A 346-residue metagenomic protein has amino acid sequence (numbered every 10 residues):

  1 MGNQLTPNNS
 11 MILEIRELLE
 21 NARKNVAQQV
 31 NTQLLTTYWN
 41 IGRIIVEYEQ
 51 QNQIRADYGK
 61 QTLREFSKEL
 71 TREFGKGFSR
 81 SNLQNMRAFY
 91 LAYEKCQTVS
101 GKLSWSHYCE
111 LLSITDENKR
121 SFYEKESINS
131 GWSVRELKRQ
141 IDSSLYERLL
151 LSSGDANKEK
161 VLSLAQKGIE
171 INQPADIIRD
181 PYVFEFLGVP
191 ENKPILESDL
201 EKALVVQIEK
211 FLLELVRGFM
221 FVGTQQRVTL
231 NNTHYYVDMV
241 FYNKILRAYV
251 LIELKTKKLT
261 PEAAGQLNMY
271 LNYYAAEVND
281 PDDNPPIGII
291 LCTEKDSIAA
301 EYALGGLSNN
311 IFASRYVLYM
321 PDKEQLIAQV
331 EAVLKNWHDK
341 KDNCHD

Functional and structural regions predicted by a protein language model:
M1-D346: Basic, low-complexity intrinsically disordered segments
